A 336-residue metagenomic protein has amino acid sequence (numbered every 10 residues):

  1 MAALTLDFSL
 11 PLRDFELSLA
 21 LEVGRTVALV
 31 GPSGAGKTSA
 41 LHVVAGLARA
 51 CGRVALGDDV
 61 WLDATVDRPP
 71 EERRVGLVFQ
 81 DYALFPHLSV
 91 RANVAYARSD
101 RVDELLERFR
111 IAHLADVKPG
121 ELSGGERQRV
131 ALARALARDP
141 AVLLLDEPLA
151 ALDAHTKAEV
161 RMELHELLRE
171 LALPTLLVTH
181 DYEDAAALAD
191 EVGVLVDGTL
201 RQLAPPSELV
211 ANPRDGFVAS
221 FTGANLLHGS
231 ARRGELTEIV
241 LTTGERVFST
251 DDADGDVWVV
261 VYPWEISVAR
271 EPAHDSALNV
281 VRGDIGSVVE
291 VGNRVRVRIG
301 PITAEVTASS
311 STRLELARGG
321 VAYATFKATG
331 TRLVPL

Functional and structural regions predicted by a protein language model:
A2-S39, V43-R49, N225-L226, A231-L336: Non-catalytic connector elements of ABC transporters
T38, R73, E126-R129: Conserved ABC ATPase nucleotide-binding domain "signature" region
L47, V75, Q80-H87, D181: Catalytic "switch" loops of ABC-type ATPases
C51-W61, L200: ABC nucleotide-binding domain "signature motif"
V60-L77, L209: ABC ATPase NBD coupling module
W61, T65-V66, P119-G120, P206 (+1 more regions): Conserved ABC ATPase nucleotide-binding domain signature region
S89-R214: ABC ATPase nucleotide-binding domains
P205-R232: ABC transporter nucleotide-binding domain
